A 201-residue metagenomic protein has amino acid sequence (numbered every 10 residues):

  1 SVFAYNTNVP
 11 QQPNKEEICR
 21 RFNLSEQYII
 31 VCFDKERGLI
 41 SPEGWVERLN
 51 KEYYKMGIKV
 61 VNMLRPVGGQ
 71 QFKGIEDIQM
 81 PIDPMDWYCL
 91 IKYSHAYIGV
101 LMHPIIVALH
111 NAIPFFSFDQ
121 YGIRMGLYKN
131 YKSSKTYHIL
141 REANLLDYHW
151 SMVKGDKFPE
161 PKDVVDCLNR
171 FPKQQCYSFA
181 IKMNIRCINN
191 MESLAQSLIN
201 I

Functional and structural regions predicted by a protein language model:
S1-I201: Active-site anion-handling motifs in enzyme catalytic cores
